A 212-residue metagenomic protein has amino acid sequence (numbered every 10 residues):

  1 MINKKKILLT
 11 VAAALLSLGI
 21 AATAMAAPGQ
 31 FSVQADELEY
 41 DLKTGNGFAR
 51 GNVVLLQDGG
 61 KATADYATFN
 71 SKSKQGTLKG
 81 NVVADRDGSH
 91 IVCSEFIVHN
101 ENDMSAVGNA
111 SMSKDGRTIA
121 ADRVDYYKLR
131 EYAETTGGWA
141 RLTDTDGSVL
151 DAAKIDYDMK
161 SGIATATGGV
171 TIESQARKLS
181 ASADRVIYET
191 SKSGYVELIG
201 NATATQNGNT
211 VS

Functional and structural regions predicted by a protein language model:
I2-V11: Bacterial N-terminal signal peptides that target proteins for export
T10-G19: Bacterial N-terminal signal peptides
A22-S212: N-terminal amphipathic/hydrophobic interface segments
